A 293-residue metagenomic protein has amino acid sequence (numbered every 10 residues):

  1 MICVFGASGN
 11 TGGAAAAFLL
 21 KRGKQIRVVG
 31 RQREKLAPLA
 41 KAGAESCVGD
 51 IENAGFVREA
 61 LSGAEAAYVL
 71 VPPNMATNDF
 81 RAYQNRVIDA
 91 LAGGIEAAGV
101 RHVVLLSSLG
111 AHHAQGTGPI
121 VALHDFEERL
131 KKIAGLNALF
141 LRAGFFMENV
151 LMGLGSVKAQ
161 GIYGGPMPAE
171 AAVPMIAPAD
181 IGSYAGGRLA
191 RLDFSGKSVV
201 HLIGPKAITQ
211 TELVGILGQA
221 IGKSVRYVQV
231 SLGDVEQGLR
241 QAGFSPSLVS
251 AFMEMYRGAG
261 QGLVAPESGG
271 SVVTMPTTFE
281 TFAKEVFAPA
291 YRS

Functional and structural regions predicted by a protein language model:
M1-P38, E52-G55, A60-S62, P72-A82 (+5 more regions): Oxidoreductase cofactor-interface core, primarily capturing Rossmann-like NAD(P)-dependent enzymes
G43-E45, A138: Short, conserved active-site loop motifs that form the nucleotide-linked donor/cofactor pocket
G49: Cofactor-binding loops of NAD(P)H-dependent oxidoreductases, dominated by short-chain dehydrogenase/reductases
Y83, V87, A122, T274: Soluble or luminal CAZymes and related metallo-dependent hydrolases
A220, L232-S293: A hydrophobic C-terminal alpha-helical subdomain
